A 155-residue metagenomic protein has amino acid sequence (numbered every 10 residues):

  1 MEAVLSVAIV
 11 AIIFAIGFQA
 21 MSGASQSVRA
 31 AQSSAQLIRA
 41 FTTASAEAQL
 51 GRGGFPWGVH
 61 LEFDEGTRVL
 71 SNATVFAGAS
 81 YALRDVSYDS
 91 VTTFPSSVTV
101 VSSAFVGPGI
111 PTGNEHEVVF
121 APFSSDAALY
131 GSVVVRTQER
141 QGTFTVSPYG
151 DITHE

Functional and structural regions predicted by a protein language model:
V7, I12-E155: N-terminal helix-rich module
